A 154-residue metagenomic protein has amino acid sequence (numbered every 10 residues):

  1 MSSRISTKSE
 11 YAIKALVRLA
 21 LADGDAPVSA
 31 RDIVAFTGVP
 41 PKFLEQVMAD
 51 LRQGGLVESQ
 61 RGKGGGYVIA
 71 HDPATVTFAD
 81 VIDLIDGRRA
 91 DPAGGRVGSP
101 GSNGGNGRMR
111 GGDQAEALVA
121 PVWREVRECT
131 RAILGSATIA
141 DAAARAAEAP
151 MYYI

Functional and structural regions predicted by a protein language model:
M1-A15: Short alpha-helical segments that sit at the start of domains
A12-G24: Short amphipathic alpha-helical interface segments
V28-T37: A short alpha-helical element within helix-turn-helix/winged-helix DNA-binding domains across DNA-binding proteins
T37-E58: Canonical helix-turn-helix DNA-binding module
L56-A70: Beta-hairpin "wing" of winged helix-turn-helix
P73-G101, N106: Conserved segment of winged-helix/HTH DNA-binding domains
R96-I154: C-terminal regulatory/oligomerization modules of transcriptional regulators
